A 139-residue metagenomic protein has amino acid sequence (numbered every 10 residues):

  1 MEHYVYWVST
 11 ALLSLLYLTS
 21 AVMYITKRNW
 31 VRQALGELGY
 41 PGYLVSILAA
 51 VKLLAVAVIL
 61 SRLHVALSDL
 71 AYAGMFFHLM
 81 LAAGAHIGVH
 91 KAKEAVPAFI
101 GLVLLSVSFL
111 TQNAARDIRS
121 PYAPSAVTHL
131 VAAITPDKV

Functional and structural regions predicted by a protein language model:
M1-V139: Membrane-interface extramembranous regions
